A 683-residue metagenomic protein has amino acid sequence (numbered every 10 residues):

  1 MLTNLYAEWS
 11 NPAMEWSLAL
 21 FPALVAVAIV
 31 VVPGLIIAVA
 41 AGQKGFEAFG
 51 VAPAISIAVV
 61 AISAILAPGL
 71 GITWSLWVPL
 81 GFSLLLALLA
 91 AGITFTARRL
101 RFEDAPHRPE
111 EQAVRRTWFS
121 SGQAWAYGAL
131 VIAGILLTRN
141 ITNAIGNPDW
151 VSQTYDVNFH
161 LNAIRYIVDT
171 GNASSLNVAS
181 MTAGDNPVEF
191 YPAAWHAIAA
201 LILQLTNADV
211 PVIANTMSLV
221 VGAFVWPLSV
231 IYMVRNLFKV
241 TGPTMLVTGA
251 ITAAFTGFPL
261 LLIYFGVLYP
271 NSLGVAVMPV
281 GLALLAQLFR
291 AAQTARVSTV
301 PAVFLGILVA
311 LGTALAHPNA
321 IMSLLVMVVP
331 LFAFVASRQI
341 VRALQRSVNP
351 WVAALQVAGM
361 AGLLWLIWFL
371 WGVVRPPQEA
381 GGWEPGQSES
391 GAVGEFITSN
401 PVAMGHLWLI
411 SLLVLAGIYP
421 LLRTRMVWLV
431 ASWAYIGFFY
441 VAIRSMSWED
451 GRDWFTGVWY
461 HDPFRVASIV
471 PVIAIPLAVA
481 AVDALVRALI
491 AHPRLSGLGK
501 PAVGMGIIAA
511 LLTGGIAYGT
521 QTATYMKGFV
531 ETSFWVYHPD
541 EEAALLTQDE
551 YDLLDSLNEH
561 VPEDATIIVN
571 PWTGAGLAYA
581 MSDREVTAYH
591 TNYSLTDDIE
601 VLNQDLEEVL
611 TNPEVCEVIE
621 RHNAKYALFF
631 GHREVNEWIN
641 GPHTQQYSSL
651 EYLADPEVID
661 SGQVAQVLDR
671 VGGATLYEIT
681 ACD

Functional and structural regions predicted by a protein language model:
M1-F119: Membrane-embedded, hydrophobic transmembrane alpha-helices
V25-V31, T513-D683: Extracytoplasmic
L70-W77, N147-Q153, N207, L260-L273 (+3 more regions): Membrane-helix boundary/interfacial segments in multi-pass membrane proteins
W125, V131-S272, A276, T532-A544: Active-site lumenal/periplasmic loops and adjacent helix-entry segments of GT-C-fold, multi-pass membrane
V300-P318: Membrane-interface alpha helices of multi-pass inner-membrane proteins
L324-G359: Perimembrane helix-loop-helix junctions
Q356-L363, L485-Y525: Signature aromatic-anchored transmembrane alpha helix within multi-pass, membrane-resident enzymes that catalyze glycan
L407-A431: Hydrophobic, aromatic-rich transmembrane alpha-helices and their immediate juxtamembrane boundary segments
